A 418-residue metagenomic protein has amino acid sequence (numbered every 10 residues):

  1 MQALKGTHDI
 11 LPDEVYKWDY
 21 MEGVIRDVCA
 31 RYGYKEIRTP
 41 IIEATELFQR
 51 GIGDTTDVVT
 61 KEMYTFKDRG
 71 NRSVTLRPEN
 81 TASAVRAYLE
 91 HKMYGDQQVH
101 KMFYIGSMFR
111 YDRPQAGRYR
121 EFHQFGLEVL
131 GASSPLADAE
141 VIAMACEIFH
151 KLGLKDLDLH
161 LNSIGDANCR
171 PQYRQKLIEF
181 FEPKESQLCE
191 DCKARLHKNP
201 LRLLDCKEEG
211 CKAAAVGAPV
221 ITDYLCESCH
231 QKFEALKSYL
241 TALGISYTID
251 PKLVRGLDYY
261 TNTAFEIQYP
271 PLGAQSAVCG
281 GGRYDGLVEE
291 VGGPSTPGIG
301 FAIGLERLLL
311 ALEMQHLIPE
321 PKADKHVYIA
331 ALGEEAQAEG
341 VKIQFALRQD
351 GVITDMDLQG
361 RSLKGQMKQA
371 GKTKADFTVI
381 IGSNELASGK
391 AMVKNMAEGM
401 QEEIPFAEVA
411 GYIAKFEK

Functional and structural regions predicted by a protein language model:
M1-K418: TRNA-recognition modules of translation machinery and tRNA-sensing kinases, especially anticodon-binding
